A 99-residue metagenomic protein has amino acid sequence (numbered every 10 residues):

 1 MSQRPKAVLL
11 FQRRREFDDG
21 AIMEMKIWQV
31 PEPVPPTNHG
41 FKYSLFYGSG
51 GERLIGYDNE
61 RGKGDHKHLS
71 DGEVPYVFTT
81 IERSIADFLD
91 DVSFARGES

Functional and structural regions predicted by a protein language model:
S2-H66: The feature represents the first ordered module of a protein
H68-S70: Residues at secondary-structure transition points
G72-S99: Short, compact, well-ordered microdomains
